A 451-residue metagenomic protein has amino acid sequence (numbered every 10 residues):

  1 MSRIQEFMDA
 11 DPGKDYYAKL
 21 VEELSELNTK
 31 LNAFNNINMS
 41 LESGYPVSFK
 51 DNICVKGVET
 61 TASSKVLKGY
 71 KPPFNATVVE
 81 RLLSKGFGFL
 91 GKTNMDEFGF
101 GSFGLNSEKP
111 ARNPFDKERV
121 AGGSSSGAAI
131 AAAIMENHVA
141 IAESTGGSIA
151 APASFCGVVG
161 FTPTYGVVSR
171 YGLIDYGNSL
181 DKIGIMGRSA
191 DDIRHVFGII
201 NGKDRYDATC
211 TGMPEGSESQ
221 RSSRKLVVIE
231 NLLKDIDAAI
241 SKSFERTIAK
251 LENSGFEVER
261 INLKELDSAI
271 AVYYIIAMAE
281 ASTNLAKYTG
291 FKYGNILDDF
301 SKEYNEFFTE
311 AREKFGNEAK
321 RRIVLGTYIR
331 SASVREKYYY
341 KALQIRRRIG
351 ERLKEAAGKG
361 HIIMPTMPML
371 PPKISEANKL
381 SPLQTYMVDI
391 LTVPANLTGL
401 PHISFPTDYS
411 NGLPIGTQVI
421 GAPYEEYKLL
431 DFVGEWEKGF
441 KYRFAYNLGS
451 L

Functional and structural regions predicted by a protein language model:
M1-A76, F98-F100, A208-G212, E218 (+4 more regions): Short, well-ordered alpha-helical
Q5-P12, V66-Y70, D181-R188, T327-S331 (+1 more regions): Short, well-ordered beta-strand elements within core beta-sheets of diverse protein domains
F7, L20, F34, I193 (+4 more regions): Residue-level signal for inorganic ion chemistry
A33-I37, T162-T247, E306-T309, Y442-S450: A short helix-breaking turn/cap at a secondary-structure junction
K50, S84, I200, V258 (+2 more regions): Glycine-rich, small-residue loops and helix-cap segments that act as flexible hinges at active-site edges
K56, G202-S282, K287, E355 (+1 more regions): Gly/Ser-rich, acidic/histidine-flanked active-site/gating loops
R81, A129-A131, K250, V393-N396: Hydrophobic/aromatic ligand-binding patch that stacks against planar heteroaromatic rings of cofactors or nucleotides
L83-I200, P401-D408, L413-G416: Short glycine/serine-rich loop segments
